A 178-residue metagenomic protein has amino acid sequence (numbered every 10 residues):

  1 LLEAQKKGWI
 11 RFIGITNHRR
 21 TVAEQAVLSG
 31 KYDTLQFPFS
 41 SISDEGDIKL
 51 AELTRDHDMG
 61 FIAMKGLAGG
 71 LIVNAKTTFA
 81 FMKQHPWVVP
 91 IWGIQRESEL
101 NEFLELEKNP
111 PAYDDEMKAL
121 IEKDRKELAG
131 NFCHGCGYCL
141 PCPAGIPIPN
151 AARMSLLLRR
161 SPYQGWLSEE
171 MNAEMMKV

Functional and structural regions predicted by a protein language model:
L1-I62, L67-G70: Glycine/proline-rich, positively charged, aromatic-decorated active-site loop/lid region on the catalytic face
K49-V178: Structured C-terminal cap/extension of enzyme domains
